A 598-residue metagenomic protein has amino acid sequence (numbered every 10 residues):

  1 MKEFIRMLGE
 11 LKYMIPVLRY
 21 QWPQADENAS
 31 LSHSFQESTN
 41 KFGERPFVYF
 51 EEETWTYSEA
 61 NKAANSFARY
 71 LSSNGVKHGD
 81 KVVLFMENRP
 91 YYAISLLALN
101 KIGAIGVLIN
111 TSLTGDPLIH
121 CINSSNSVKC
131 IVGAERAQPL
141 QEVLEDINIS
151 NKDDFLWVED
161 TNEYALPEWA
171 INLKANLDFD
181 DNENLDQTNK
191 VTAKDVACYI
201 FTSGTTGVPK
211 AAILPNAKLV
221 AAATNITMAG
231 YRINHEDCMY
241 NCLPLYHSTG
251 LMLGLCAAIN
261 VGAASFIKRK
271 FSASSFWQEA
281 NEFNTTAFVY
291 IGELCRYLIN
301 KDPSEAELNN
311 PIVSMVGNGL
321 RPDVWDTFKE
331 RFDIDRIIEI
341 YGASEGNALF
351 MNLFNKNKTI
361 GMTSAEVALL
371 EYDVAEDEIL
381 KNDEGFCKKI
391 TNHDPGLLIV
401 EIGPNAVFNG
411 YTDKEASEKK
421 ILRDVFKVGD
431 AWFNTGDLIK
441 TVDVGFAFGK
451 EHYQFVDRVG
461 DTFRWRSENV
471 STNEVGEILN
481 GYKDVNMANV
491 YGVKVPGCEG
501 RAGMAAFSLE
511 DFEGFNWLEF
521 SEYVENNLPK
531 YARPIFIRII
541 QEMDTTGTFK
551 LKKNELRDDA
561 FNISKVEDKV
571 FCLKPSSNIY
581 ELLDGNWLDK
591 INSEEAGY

Functional and structural regions predicted by a protein language model:
M1, R6, S73-N74, L97 (+2 more regions): Structural core segment of the AMP-binding/adenylate-forming
P23-N28, E44-R89, A93-L97, T114-I119 (+2 more regions): Conserved AMP-binding/adenylate-forming core of the ANL superfamily
E44, W157, D178-F201, V208 (+1 more regions): Conserved pre-ATP/AMP-binding loop-to-beta segment of ANL
T56-S58, K190, A197-A221: Conserved AMP-binding A3 loop
L113-D116, H120, C130-V132, G342 (+4 more regions): AMP-binding/adenylate-forming catalytic core of the ANL superfamily
G115-D116, L144-L166, N260-A264, K268-F408 (+4 more regions): Conserved adenylate-forming
V220-C238, Y246-T286, K301: Conserved AMP-binding/adenylation subdomain of ANL enzymes
L528-L551, E567-E595: AMP-binding/adenylate-forming catalytic domain of the ANL superfamily
